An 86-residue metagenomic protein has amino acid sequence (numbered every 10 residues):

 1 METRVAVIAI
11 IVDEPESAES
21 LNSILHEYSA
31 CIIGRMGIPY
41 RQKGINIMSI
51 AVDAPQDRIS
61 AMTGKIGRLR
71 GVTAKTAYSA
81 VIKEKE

Functional and structural regions predicted by a protein language model:
M1-E86: Long, contiguous binding/interaction regions
